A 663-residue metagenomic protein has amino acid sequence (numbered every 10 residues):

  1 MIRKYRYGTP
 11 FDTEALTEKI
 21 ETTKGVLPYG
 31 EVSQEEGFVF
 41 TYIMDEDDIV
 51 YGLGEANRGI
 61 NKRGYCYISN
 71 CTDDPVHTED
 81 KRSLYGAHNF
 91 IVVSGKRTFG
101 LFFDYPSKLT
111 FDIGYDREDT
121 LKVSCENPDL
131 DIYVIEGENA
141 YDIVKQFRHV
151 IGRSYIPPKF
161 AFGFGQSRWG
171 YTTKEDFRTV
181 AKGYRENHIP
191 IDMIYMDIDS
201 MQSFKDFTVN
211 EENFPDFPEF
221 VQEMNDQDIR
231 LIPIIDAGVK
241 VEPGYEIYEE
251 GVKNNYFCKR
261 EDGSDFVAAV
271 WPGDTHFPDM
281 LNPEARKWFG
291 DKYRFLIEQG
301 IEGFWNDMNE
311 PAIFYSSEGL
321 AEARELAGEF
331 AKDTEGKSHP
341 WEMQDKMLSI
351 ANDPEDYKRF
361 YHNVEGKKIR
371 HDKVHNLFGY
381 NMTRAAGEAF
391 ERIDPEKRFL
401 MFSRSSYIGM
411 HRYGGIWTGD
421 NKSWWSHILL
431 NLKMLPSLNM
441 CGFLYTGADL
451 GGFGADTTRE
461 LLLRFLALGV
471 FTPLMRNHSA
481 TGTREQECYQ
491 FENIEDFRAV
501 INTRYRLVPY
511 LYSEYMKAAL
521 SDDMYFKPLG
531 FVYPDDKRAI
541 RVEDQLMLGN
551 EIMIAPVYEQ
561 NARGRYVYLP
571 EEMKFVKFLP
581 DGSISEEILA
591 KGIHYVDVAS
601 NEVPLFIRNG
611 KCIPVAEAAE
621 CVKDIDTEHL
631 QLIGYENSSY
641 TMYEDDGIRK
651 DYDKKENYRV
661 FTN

Functional and structural regions predicted by a protein language model:
M1-P158, R168-G170, K174, A181-E186 (+4 more regions): Catalytic and substrate-binding clefts that recognize carbohydrates or anionic sugar/phosphate headgroups
F38, T78, L377, T383-R392 (+5 more regions): Catalytic core of carbohydrate-active enzymes
Y42-M44, E55, S94, F102-Y105 (+12 more regions): Glycine-rich, histidine-containing beta strand-loop boundary motifs that form or position
Y67-S69, L84-A87, R178, R286 (+3 more regions): Short, hydrophobic/amphipathic alpha-helical packing segments that form internal helix faces or helix-helix interfaces
Y85-N89, K96-T98, P106-K108, D129 (+10 more regions): Extracellular structured ligand-interaction cores
V92-R97, R260-D262, P570-E571, P580: Short acidic-glycine loop/turn motifs at beta-strand connectors
V150-S167, S264-F277: N-terminal small/glycine-rich loop or linker at the start of catalytic domains across soluble metabolic enzymes
P190-F497, V532-Y533: Aromatic- and carboxylate-enriched substrate-binding clefts and catalytic-loop regions of carbohydrate-active enzymes
